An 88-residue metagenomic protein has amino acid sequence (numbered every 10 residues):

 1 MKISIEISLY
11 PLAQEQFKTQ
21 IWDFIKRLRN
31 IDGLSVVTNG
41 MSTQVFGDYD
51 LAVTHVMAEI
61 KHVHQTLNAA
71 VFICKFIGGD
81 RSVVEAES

Functional and structural regions predicted by a protein language model:
M1-S88: Charge-rich, low-complexity N-terminal segments
